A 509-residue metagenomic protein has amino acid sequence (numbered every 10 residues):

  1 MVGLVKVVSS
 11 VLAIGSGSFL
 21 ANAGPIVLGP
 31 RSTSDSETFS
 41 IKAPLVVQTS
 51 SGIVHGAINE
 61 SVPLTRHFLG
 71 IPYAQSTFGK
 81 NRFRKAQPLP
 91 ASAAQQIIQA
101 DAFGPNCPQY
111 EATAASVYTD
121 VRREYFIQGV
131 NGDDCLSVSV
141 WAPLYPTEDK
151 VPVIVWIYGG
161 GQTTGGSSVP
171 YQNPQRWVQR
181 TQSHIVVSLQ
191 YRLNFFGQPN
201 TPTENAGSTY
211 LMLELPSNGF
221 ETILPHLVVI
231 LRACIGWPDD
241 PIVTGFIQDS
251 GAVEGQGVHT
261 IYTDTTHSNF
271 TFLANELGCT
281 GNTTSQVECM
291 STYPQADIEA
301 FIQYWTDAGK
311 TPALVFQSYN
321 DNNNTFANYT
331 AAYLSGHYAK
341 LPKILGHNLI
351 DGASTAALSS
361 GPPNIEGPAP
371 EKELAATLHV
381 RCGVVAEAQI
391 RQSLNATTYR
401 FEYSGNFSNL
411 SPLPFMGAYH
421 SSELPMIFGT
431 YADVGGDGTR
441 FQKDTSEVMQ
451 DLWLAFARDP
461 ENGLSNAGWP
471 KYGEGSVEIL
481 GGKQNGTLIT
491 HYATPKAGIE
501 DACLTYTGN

Functional and structural regions predicted by a protein language model:
M1-T33, G161, W453: Fungal secretory targeting signals
N22-S208, G435-T445, P460-S465, T505-G508: Non-catalytic accessory segments of hydrolases
F78-K80, D149-V151, T164-P170, G197-P202 (+5 more regions): Short, solvent-exposed loop/turn and secondary-structure capping segments
E124, E221-T222, L231-G236, D240-P362 (+2 more regions): Substrate-access "cap/lid" subdomains that shape and gate the entrance to catalytic or ligand-binding pockets
E124-I127, E204-S208, E254-I261, N275 (+4 more regions): Active-site rim elements
D133-L136, A206-L224, T265-A274: Alpha/beta-hydrolase active-site loop
E148-V153, T181-V186, D239-G245, A339-P342 (+1 more regions): Loop/turn elements at helix/coil->beta-strand transitions in domains of secreted/extracellular proteins
G336, P342-K343, Q389, S393-N509: Mobile gating loops/cap/lid regions near enzyme active sites that modulate substrate access
